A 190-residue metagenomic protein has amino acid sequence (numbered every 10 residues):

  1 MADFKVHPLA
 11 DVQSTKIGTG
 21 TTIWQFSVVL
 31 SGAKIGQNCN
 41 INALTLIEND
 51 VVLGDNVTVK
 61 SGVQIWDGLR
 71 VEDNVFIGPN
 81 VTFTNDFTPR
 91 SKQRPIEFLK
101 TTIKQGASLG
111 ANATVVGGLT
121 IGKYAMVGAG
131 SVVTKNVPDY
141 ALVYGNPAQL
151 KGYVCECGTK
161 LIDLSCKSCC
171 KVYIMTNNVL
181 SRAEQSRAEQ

Functional and structural regions predicted by a protein language model:
F4-Y144, A148-L150, E156: Structural signal for interior beta-strand "rungs" in well-ordered beta-sheet cores of soluble enzyme domains
V137, S165-C166, N177: Short loop/turn and capping residues at structural boundaries
L150, T159-I162, V172-M175: Cys/His-rich microdomains that often coordinate metals
C155, C166-C169: Short cysteine-rich clusters marking metal-coordination/redox-active sites
L164, Q190: Intrinsically disordered, low-complexity terminal tails/loops enriched in metal-binding residues
S168-K171, M175, R182: Non-catalytic interaction/regulatory modules that flank or connect domains
